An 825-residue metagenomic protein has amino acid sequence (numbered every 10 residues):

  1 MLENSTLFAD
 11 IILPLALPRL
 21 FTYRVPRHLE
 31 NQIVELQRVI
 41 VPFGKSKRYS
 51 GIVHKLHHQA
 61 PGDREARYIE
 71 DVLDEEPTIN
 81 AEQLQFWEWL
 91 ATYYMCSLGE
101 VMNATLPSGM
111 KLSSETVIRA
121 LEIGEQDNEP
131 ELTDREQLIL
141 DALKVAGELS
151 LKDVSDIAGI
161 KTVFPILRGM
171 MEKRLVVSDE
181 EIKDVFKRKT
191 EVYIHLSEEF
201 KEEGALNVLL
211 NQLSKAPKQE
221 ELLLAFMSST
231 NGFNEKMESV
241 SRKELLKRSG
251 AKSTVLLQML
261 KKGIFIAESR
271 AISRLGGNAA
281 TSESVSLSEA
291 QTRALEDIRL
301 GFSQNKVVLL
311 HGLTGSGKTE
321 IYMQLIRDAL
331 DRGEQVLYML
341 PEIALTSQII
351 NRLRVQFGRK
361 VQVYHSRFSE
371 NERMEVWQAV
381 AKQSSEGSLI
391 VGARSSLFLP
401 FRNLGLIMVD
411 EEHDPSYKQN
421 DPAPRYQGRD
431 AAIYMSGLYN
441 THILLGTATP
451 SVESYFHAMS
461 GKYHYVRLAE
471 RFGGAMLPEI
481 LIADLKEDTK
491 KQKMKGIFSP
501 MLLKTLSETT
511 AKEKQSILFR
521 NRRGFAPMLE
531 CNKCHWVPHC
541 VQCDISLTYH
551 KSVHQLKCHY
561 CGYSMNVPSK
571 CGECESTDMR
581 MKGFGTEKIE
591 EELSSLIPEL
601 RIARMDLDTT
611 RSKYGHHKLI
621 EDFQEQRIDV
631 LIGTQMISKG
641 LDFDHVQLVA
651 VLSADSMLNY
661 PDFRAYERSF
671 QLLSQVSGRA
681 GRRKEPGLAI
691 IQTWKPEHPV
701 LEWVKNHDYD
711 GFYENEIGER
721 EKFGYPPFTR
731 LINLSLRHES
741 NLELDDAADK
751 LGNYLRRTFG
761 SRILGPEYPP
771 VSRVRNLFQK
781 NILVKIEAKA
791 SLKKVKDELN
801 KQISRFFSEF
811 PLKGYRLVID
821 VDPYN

Functional and structural regions predicted by a protein language model:
M1-T447, G461-A475, T758, L792-N825: Accessory, non-ATPase domains that flank or precede helicase/AAA+ motor cores in DNA-metabolism machines
F8, I33, E743-R756: A short, contiguous, amphipathic alpha-helix enriched in charged residues
P14, P26, R737-E739, K785-E787: Solvent-exposed residues in well-ordered beta-strands and their adjoining turns, especially edge/terminal strands
R19, S241, R730-I732, F778-K780: Short amphipathic alpha-helical segments
H57-A66, E70-E76, L672, P769 (+1 more regions): Solvent-exposed, membrane-proximal periplasmic/extracellular interface segments of envelope transport and secretion
S282-S288, T292-E296, Q304-D745, N753 (+3 more regions): Inter-lobe coupling/hinge segments of SF2-like helicase ATPases
I597-L600, L755-I763, S808-K813: Short secondary-structure junctions
N753-F778, L817, V821: A carboxyl-terminal module marker
